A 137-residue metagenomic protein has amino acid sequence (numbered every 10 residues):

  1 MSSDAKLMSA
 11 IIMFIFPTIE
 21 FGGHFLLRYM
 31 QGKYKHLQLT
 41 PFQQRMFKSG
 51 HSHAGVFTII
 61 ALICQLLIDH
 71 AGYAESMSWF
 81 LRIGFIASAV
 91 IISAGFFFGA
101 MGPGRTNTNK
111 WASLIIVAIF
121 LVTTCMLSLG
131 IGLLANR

Functional and structural regions predicted by a protein language model:
M1-H51, G55-R137: Polytopic transmembrane helical bundles with strong interfacial aromatic enrichment
